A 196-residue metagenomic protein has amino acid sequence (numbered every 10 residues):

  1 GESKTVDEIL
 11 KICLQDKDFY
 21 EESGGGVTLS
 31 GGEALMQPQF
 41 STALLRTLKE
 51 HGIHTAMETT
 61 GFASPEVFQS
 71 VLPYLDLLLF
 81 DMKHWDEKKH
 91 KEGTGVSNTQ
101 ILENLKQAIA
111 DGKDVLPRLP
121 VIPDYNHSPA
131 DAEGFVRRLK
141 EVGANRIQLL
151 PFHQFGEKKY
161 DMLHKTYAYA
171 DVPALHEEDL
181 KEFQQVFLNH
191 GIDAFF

Functional and structural regions predicted by a protein language model:
G1-S3: Iron-sulfur cluster-binding cysteine motifs and their immediate structural context in ferredoxin-like electron-transfer
L10, L14-G156, D161-M162: Conserved AdoMet/S-adenosylmethionine-binding subsite of the radical SAM
A130-V142, K159, E178-F196: C-terminal accessory regions of radical SAM enzymes
D161-A170: Short glycine/proline- and charge-enriched loop/turn segments that cap or connect secondary-structure elements
Y169-E178: Short, flexible active-site recognition loops that position polar ligands and cofactors
